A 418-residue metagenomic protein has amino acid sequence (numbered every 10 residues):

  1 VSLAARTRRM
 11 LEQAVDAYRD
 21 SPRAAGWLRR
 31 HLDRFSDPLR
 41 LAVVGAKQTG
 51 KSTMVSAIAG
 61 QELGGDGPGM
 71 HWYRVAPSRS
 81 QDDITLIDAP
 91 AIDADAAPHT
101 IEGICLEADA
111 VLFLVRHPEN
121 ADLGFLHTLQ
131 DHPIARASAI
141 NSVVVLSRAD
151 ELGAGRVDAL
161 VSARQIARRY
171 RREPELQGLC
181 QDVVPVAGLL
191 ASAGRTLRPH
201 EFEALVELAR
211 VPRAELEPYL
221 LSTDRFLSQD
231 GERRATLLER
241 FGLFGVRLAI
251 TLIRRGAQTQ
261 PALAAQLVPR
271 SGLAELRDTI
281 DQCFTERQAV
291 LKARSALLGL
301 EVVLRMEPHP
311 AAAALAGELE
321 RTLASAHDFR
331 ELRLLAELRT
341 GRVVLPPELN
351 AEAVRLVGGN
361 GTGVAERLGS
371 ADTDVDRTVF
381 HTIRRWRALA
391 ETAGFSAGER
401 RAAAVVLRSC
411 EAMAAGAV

Functional and structural regions predicted by a protein language model:
V1-D93, V354-S370, F380, C410: Conserved G1/Walker A P-loop phosphate-binding module
S2-R9, V15-R19, R23, V157 (+12 more regions): Alpha-helix boundary/N-cap detector
L28, L300, L319, V406-C410: Short amphipathic alpha-helical coiled-coil/interface segments
S36-P218: Globular "head" domains of long coiled-coil molecular machines
G60, T279-E286, M306, R385-L389 (+1 more regions): Amphipathic alpha-helical interaction surfaces
L63, A154, Q288, E391-F395: Short, flexible helix-adjacent loops and helix caps
V143, L152-G155, V161-H327, E331: C-terminal end of P-loop GTPase domains and the immediately downstream helical coupling element
F329-V418: N-terminal J-domain/J-like co-chaperone modules of DnaJ/Hsp40 proteins
